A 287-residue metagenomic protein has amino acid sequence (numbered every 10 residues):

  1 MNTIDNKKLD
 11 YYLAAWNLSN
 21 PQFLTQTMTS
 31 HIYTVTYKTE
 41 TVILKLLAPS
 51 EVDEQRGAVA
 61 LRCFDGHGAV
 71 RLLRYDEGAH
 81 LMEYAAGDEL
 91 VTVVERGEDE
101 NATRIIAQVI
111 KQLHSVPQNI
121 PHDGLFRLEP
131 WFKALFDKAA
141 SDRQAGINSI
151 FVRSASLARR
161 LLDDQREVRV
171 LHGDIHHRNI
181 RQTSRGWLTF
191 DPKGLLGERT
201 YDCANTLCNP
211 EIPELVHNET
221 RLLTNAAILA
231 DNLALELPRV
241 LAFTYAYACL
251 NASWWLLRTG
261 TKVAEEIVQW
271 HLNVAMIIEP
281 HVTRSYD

Functional and structural regions predicted by a protein language model:
M1-A69, T183, I277-D287: Conserved NTP-binding catalytic cores of kinases and kinase-like/nucleotidyltransferase enzymes across multiple kinase
N2-A14, Q118-G173, T183, D231: An alpha-helical support segment within catalytic cores of ATP-dependent transferases
M28, A242-C249: Small/polar glycine-rich anion-binding or flexible loop at a beta-alpha turn
H31-T36, L72, S156-Y201: Active-site acidic catalytic loop and adjacent metal/ATP-binding pocket of ATP-dependent phosphoryl transfer enzymes
E40-L81, E89-L113: A conserved alpha-helical element in kinase catalytic cores
P49, A79-D99, S115-N119, F132-D142 (+1 more regions): A glycine-centered beta->alpha junction motif in the catalytic cores of kinase/phosphotransferase enzymes
C63, Y84, F243: Conserved catalytic core of Hanks-type protein kinase domains
Q182-R239, T261, E265-E279: Active-site Asp-x-Gly
